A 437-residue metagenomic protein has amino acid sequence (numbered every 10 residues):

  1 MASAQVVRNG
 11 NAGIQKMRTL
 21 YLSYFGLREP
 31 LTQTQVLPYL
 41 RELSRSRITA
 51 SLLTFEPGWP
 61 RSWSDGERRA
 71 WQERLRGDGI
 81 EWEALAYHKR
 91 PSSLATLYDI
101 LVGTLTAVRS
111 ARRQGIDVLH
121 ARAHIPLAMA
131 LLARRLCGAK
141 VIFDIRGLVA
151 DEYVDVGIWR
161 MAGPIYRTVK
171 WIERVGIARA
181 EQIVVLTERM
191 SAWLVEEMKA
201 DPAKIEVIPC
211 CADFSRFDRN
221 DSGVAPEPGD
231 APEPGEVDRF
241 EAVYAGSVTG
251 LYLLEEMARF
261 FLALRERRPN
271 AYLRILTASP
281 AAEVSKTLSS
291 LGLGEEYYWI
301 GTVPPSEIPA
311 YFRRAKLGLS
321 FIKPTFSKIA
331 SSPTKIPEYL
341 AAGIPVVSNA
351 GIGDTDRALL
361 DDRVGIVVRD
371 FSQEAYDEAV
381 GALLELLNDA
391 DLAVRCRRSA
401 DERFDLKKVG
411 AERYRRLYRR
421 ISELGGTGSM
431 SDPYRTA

Functional and structural regions predicted by a protein language model:
A2-E73, D78, R259-E266, Y434-A437: N-terminal subdomain of nucleotide-sugar transferases
L20, E233-F261, R265, R274: Conserved donor-binding/catalytic core segment of Leloir-type glycosyltransferases
P30, Y252, P304-Y311, G318-P337 (+1 more regions): Nucleotide-sugar-dependent
L105-R112, A128, L132-L136, V149-A150 (+1 more regions): Membrane-proximal helix-turn-helix segments that form the acceptor-binding/catalytic region of lipid-linked
R189, C211: Carbohydrate-associated surface elements
V224, D370-E374, L387-E423: A charged, aromatic-enriched C-terminal amphipathic alpha-helix characteristic of glycosyltransferases across folds
T277, A282-A310, L317: Nucleotide-activated donor-binding/catalytic signature segment of Leloir-type glycosyltransferases, i.e., the conserved
D356-A382: Change "using UDP/GDP/dTDP sugars" to "using nucleotide sugars
